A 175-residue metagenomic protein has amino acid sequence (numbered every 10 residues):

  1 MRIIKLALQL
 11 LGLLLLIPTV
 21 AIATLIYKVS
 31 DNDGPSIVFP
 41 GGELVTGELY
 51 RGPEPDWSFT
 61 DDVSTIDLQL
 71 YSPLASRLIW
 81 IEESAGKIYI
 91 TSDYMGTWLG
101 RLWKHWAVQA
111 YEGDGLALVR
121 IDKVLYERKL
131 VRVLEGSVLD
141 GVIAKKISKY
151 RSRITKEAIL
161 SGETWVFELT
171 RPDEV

Functional and structural regions predicted by a protein language model:
M1-K5: Positively charged n-region of N-terminal signal peptides that target proteins for export
A7-L25: Hydrophobic membrane-insertion alpha-helices, especially the h-region of bacterial N-terminal signal peptides
I26-A75: Short, conserved active-site entrance elements at the starts or edges of catalytic domains
G34-I37, T46-G52, S58-T60, A85-I88 (+2 more regions): A generic short-segment signal for beta-strand/edge and adjacent turn/coil regions
T60-W98: Short beta-strand segments
A75, M95-V175: Short, structured beta-strand-loop surface elements
